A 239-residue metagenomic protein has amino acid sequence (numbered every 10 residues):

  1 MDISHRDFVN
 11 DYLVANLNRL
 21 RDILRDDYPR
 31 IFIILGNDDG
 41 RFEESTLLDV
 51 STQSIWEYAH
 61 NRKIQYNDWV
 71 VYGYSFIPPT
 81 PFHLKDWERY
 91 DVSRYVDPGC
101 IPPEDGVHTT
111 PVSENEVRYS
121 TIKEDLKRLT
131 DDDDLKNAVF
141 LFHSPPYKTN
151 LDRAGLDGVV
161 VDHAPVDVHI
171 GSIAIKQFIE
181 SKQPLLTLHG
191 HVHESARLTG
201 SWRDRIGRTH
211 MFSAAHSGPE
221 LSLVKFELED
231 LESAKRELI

Functional and structural regions predicted by a protein language model:
M1, R30-N37, E57-N61, V139-H143 (+3 more regions): Active-site neighborhood of phospho(di)ester-bond hydrolases with catalytic His/Asp-centered motifs
M1-V14, K136-Q183: Active-site-proximal segments of metal-dependent phosphoesterases and phosphodiesterases across multiple
M1-Y66, A214-A215: Core catalytic region of metal-dependent phosphoesterases/phosphodiesterases, especially metallo-beta-lactamase-like
N16-I31, I55, R128-N137, Q177-L185: A structural motif corresponding to the C-terminal end of an alpha-helix and its immediate exit/capping segment
Y28, Q53, E57, Q65 (+4 more regions): A structural signal for the main folded, soluble domain(s) of proteins
F42, K148-N150, A154, S195-R197: Short, solvent-exposed loop/turn segments at secondary-structure junctions
K63-N67, P81, R89-Y90, V166 (+2 more regions): Binuclear metal-dependent phosphoesterase catalytic core
W69-P165: Active-site-proximal loop/helix segment associated with metal-binding centers of metalloenzymes
